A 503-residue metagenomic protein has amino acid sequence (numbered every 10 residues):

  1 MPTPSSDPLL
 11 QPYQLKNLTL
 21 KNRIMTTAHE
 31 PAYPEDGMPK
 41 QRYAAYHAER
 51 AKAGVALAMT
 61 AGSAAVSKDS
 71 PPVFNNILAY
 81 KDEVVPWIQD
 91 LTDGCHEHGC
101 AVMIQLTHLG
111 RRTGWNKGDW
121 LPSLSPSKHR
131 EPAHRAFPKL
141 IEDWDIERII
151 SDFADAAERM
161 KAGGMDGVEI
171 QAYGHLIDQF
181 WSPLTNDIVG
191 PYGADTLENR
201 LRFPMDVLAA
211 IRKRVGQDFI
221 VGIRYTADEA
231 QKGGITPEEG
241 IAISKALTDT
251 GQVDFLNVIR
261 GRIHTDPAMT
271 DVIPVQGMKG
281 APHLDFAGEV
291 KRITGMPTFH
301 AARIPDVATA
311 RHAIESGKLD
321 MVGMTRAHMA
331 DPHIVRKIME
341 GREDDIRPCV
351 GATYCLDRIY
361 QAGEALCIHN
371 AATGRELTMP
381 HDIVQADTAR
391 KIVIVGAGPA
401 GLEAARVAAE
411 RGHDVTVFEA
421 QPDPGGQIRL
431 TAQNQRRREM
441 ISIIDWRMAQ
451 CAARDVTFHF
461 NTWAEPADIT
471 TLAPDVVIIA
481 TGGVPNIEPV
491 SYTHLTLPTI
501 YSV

Functional and structural regions predicted by a protein language model:
M1-V395, P399, E403-V415, D423 (+2 more regions): Flavin-dependent oxidoreductase catalytic cores
V272-V275, K279, H283-A287, R292 (+3 more regions): Glycine-rich, anion-gripping cofactor-binding loops and their flanking helix/strand elements in enzyme active sites
F299, T457-N461: General small-molecule cofactor/ligand-binding pocket signal
I394-T457, N486: Beta1-alpha1 glycine-rich phosphate/pyrophosphate-binding loop at the start of Rossmann-like nucleotide-binding domains
F460-I469: A conserved short coil-to-beta-strand element within the FAD-binding core of flavoproteins
T471-A473: Glycine-rich phosphate-binding loop signature in dinucleotide/nucleotide-binding domains
V476, A480-N486: Glycine-/small-residue-rich beta->alpha transition segments that form the dinucleotide
H494-V503: Single conserved hydrophobic/aromatic residue that forms the stacking wall/gate of nucleotide- or nucleobase-binding
